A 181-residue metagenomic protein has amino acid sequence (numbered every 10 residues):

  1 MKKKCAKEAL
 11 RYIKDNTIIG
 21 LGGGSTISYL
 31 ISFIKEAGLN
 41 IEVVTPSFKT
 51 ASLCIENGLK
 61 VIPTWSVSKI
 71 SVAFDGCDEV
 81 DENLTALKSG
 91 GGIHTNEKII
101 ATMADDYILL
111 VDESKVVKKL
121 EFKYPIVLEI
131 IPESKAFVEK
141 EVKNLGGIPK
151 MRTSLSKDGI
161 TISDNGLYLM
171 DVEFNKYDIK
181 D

Functional and structural regions predicted by a protein language model:
M1-G76: N-terminal active-site beta-alpha-beta segment that forms phosphate/nucleotide-binding and substrate-recognition loops
K49, N57-D181: Conserved phosphate- and dinucleotide-binding cores of soluble alpha/beta proteins, encompassing both enzyme active
